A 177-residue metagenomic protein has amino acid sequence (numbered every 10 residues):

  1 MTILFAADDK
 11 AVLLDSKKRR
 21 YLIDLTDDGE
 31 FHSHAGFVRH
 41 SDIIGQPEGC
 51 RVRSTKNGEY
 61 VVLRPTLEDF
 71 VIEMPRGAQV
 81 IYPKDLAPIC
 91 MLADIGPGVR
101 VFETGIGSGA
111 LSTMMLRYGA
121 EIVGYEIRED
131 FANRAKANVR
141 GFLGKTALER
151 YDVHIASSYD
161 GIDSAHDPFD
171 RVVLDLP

Functional and structural regions predicted by a protein language model:
M1-V62: N-terminal auxiliary segments of SAM/dcSAM-dependent transferases
I3, I72-A87: Conserved SAM-binding loop and adjacent beta-strand
Y82, G107-S108: Conserved SAM/SAH-binding loop
G96-G107, V123: Conserved class I S-adenosyl-L-methionine
G105, R171-P177: Conserved proline-anchored active-site loop of SAM-dependent methyltransferases that bridges a beta-strand
S108-A120: Conserved SAM-binding loop of SAM-dependent methyltransferases across substrates and taxa, primarily the Class I
Y125-V173: S-adenosyl-L-methionine
